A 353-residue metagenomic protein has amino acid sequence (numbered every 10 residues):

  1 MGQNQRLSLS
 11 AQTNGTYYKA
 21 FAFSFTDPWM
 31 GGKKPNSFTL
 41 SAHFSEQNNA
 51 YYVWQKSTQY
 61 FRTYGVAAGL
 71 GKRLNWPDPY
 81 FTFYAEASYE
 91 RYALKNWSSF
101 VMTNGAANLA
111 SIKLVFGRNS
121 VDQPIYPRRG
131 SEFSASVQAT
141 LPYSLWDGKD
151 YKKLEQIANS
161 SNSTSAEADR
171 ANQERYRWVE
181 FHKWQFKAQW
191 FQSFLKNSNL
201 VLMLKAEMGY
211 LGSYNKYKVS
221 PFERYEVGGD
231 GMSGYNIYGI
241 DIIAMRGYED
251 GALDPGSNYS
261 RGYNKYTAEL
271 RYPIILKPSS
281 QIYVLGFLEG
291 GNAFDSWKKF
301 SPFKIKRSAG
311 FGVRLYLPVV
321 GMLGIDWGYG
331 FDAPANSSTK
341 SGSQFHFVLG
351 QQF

Functional and structural regions predicted by a protein language model:
M1-E132, R246, M322, G328-F353: Gram-negative/organellar outer-membrane beta-barrel architecture
L74-F81, F194-L202, K277-S279, G321: Secondary-structure transition into beta-strands, especially the periplasmic turns and strand N-termini that construct
F100-I274, G286-F287, F294, S337-S338 (+1 more regions): C-terminal outer-membrane beta-barrel translocator/porin domains of Gram-negative envelope proteins and their
R246, G291-S308: Outer-membrane beta-barrel transmembrane domain signature
R271, S308-R314: Short glycine-rich, acidic/polar surface loops and turns
I275, G291-A293, V320, G330-P334: Short Gly/Pro-enriched loop/turn and capping motifs at secondary-structure junctions
I282-G286, S301: Generic long, charged, amphipathic alpha-helical segments
